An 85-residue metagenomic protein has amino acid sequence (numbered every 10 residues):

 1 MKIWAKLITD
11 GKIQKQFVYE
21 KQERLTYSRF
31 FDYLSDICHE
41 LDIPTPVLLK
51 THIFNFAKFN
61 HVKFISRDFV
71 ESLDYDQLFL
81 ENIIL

Functional and structural regions predicted by a protein language model:
M1-V18: Short, extreme N-terminal segment that most often corresponds to the first beta-strand
I13-E40: Short, flexible N-terminal segments of the mature chain
Y33-L85: Acidic, low-complexity intrinsically disordered segments
